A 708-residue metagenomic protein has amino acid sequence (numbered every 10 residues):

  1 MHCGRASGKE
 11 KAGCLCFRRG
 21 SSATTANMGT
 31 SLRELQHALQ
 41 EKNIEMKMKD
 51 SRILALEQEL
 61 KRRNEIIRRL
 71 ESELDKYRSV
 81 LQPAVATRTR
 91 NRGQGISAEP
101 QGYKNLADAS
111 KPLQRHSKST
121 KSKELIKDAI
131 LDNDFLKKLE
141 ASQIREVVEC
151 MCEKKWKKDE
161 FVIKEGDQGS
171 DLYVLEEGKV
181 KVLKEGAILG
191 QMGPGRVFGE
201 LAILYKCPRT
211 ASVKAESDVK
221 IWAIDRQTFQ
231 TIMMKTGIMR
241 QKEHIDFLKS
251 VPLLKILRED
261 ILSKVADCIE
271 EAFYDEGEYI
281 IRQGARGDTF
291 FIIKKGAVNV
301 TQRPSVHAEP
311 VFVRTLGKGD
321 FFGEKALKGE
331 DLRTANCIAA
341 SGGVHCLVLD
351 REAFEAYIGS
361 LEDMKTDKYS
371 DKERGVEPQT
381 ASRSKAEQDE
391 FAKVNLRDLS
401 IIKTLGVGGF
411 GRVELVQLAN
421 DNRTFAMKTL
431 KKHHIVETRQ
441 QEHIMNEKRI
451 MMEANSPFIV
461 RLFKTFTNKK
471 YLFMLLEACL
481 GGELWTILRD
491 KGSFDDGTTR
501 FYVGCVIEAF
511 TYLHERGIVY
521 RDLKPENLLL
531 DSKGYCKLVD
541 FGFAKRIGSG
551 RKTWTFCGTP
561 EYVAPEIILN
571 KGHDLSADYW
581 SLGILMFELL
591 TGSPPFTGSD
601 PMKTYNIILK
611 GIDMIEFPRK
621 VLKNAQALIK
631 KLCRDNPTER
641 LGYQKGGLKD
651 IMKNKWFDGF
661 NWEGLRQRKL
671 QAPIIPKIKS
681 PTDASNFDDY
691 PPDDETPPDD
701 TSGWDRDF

Functional and structural regions predicted by a protein language model:
G29, K47, K76-D398: Cytosolic regulatory regions built on CNB/CRP/Popeye-like sensor folds
I402-V413: Protein kinase glycine-rich loop
T429-N455: Conserved N-lobe beta3->alphaC-helix segment of eukaryotic protein kinase catalytic domains
K464-T465: A short, aromatic-enriched beta-strand patch in the conserved N-lobe beta-sheet of the protein kinase catalytic domain
Y471-E483: Conserved short submotifs of the Hanks-type protein kinase catalytic core that shape the nucleotide-binding pocket
Y502-V503: Activation segment signature within eukaryotic-like protein kinase domains
